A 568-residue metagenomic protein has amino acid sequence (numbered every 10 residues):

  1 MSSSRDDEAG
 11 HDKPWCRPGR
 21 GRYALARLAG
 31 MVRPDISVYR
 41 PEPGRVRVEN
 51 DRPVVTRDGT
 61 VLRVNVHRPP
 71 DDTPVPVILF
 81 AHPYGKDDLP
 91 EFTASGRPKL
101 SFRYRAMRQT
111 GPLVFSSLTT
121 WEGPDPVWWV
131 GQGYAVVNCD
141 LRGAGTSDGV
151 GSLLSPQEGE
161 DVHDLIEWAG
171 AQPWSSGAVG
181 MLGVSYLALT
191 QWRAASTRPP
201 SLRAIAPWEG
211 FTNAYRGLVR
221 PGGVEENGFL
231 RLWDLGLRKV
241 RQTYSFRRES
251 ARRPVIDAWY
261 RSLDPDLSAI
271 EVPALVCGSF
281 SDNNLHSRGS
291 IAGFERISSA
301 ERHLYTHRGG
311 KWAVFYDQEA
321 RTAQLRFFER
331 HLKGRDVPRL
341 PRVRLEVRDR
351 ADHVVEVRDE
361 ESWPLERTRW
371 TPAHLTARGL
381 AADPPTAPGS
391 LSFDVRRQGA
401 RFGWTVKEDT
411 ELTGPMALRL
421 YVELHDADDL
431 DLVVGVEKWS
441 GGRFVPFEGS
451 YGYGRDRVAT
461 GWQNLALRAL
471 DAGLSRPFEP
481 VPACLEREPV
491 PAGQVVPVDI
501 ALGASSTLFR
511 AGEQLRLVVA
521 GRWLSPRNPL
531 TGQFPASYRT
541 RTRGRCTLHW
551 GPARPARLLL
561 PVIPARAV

Functional and structural regions predicted by a protein language model:
M1-R5, D140: N-terminal acidic, proline/glycine-rich, low-complexity intrinsically disordered segments
G10-Y39, V48, P53, L113 (+2 more regions): Glycine/threonine-rich phosphate-binding loop and adjacent beta-strand/alpha-helix elements that clamp
D35-L340, R344-E346: Active-site-proximal cap/loop segments of hydrolase catalytic domains
